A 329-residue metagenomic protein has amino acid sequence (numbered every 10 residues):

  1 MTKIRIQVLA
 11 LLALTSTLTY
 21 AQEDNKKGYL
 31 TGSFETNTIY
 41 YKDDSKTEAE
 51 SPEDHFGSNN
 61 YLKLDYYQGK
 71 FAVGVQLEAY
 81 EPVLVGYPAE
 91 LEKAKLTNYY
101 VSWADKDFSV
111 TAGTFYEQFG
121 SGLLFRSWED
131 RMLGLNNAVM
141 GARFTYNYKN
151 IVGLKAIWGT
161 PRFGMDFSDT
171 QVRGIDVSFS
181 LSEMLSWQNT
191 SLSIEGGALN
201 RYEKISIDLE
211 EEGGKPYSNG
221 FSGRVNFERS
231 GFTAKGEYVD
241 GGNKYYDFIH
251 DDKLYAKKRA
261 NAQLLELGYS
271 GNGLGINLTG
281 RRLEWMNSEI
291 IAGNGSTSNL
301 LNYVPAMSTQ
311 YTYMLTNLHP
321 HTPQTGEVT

Functional and structural regions predicted by a protein language model:
M1-L30: Bacterial Sec-dependent N-terminal signal peptides
E23-L30, E35-G57, Y66-Y67, F71-V73 (+3 more regions): Signature for the C-terminal beta-barrel architecture of outer-membrane proteins
P82, F108, E117-F119: A short acidic, glycine/proline-enriched capping/turn motif at secondary-structure boundaries, especially helix N-cap
A94, Q118-S121, S127-E129: Acidic, small-polar-rich N-terminal luminal/periplasmic segments of exported/outer-membrane proteins
N98: Phosphate/ribose-recognition catalytic cores of enzymes acting on nucleotide-derived substrates
Y116-G120, Y146-Y148: Outer-membrane beta-barrel pore proteins
